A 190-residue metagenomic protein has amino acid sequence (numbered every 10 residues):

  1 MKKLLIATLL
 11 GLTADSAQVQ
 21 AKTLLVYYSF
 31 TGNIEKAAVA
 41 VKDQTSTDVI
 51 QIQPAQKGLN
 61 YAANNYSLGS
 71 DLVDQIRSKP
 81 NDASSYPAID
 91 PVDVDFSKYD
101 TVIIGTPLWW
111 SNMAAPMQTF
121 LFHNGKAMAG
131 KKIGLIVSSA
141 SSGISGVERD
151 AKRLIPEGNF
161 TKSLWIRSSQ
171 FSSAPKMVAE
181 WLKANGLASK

Functional and structural regions predicted by a protein language model:
M1, S16: Nuclease and nuclease-like effector domains acting on nucleic acids or nucleotide cofactors
L4-T13: Sec-dependent N-terminal signal peptides
G11, Q18-I104, M113, K176-K190: N-terminal beta1-alpha1-beta2 submodule of the flavodoxin-like/Rossmannoid cofactor-binding fold
T47-Q51, G158-S163: Short hydrophobic/aromatic-enriched beta-strand-loop microsegments
Q53-A55, K132-S139, K162-S169: A short, structured active-site edge motif that brings together acidic residues
G69-E157: Helix-loop-strand module that forms the ligand-binding subsite of alpha/beta enzymes
S141, E148, N159-P175: Contiguous ligand/interfacial binding patches
